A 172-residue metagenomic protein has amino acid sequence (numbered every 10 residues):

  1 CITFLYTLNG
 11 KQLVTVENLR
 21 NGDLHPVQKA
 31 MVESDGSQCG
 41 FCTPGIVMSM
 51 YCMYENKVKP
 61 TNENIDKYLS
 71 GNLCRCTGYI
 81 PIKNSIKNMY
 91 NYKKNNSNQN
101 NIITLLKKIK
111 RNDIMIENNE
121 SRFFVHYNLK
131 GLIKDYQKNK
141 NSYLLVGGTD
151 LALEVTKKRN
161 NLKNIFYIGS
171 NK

Functional and structural regions predicted by a protein language model:
C1-K130, N171-K172: Signature of N-terminal electron-transfer/Fe-S-associated modules in redox systems
I2, V146, L153-K172: Structural signature of FAD isoalloxazine-binding scaffolds in flavoprotein oxidoreductases
H25, L151-A152: Residue-level detector of functional hotspots within protein domains
C39, Y143-L144: A residue-level structural signature of the nucleotidyltransferase/glycosyltransferase Rossmann-like core
I82, D150-L151: Alpha-helix capping/helix-boundary segments
L106, G147-T149: A broad, low-specificity signal for short, low-complexity segments enriched in glycine/proline and polar/charged
R122-S142, R159: Noncatalytic alpha-helical scaffold of FAD-dependent oxidoreductases
